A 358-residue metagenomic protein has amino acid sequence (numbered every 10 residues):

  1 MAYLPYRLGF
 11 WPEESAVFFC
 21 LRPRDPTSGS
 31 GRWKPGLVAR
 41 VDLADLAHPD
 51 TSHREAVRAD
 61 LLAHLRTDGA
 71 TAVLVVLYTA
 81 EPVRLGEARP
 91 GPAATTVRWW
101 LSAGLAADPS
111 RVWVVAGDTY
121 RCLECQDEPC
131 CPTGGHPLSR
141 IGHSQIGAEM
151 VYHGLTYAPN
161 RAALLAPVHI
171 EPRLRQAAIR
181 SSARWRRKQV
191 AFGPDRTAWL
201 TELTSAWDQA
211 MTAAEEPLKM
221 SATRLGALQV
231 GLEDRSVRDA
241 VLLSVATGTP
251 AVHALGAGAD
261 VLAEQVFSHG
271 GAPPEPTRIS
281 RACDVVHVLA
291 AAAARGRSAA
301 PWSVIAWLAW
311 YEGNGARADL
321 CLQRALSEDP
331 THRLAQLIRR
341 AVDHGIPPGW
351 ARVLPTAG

Functional and structural regions predicted by a protein language model:
M1-R7, W11-E14, R24-G358: Charged, compositionally biased boundary regions
A16-C20: Short beta-strand scaffold segments in enzyme catalytic cores
